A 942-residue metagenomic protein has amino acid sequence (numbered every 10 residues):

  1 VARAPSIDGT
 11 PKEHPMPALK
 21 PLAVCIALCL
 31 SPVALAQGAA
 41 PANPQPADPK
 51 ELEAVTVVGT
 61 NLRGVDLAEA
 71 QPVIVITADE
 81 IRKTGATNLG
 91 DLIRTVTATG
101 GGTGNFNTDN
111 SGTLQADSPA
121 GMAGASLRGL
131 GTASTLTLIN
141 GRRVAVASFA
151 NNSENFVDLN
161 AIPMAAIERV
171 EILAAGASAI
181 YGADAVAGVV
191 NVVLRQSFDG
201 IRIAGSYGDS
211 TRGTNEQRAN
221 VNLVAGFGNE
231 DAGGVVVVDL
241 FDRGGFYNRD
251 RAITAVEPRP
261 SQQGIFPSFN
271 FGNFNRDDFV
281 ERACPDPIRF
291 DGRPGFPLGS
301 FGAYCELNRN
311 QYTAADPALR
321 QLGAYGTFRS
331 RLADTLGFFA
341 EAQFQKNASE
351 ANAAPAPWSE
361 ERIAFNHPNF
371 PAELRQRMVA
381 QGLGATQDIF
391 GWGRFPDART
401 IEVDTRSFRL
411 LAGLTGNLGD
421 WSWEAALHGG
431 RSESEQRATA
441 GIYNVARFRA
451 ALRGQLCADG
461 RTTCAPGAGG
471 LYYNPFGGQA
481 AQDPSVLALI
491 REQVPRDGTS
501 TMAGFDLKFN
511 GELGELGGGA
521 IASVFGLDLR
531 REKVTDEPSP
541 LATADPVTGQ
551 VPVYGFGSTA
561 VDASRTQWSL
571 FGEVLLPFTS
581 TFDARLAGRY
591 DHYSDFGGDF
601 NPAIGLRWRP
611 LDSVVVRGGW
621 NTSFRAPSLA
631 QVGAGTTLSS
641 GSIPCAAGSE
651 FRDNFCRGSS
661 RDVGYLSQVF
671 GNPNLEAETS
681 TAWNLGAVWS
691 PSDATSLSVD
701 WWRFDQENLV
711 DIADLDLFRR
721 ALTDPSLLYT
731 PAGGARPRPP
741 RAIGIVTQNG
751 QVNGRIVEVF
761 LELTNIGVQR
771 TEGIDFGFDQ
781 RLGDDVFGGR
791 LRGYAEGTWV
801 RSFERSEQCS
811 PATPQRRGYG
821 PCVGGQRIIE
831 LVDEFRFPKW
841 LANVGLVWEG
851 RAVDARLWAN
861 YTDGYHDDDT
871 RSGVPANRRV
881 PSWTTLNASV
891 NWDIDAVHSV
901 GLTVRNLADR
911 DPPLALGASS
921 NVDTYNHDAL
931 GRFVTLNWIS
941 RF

Functional and structural regions predicted by a protein language model:
A2-T97, R128, I162, N222 (+6 more regions): N-terminal Sec signal peptide and the immediately downstream disordered periplasmic leader that contains the TonB box
P46-D48, T56-N107, T113-S118, S126 (+11 more regions): N-terminal plug
G124, R437, N444-V445, N621 (+4 more regions): C-terminal beta-signal and terminal closure region of outer-membrane beta-barrel proteins
N152, F246, D250-S261, D286-L319 (+5 more regions): Surface-exposed, low-complexity loop segments enriched in small/polar and acidic residues
N152-V157, M164-E168, A179-V190, Q196-T254 (+3 more regions): Outer-membrane beta-barrel translocator/receptor signature
S197-G200, T214, E230-D231, A333-L336 (+11 more regions): Short loop/turn motifs that connect adjacent beta-strands in outer-membrane beta-barrel proteins
S639, L791-D893, A908: C-terminal beta-barrel architecture of Gram-negative outer-membrane proteins
S696, E707, R801-S802, W858-T870 (+1 more regions): C-terminal beta-signal and adjacent terminal beta-strands/loops of Gram-negative outer-membrane beta-barrel proteins
